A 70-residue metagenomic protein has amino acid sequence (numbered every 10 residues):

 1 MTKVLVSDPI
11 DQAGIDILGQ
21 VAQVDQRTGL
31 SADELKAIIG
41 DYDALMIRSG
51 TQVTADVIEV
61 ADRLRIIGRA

Functional and structural regions predicted by a protein language model:
M1-A70: An N-terminal-biased, well-structured beta-alpha scaffold segment characteristic of Rossmann-like dinucleotide-binding
